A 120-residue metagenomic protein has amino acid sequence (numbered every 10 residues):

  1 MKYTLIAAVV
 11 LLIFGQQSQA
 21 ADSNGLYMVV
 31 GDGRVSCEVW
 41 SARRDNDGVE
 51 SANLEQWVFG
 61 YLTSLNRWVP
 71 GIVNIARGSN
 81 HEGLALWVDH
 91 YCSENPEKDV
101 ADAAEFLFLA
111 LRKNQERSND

Functional and structural regions predicted by a protein language model:
Y3, D22-N24: N-terminal pre-domain and mature-chain start segments
T4-F14: Sec-dependent N-terminal signal peptides
L11, S18, R67-W68, K113-N119: N-terminal processing/targeting junctions
Q16-D22: Sec/Tat signal peptide C-region and signal peptidase I cleavage site
D22, S51, E105-F108: Contiguous, function-dense segments enriched for cysteine-driven chemistry and partner/ligand-binding capacity
G25-H90: Short N-proximal segments of mature Sec-exported proteins
P96-D120: C-terminal partner/receptor-binding element of secreted or periplasmic proteins
